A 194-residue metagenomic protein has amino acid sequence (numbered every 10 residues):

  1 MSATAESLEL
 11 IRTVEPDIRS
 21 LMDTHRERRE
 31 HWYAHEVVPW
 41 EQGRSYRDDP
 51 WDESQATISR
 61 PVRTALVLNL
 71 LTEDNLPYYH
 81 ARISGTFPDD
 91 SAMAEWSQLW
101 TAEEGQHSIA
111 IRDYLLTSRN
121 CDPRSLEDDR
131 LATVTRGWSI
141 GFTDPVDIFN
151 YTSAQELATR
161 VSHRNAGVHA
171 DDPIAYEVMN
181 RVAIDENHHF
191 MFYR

Functional and structural regions predicted by a protein language model:
M1-R194: Non-heme di-metal
